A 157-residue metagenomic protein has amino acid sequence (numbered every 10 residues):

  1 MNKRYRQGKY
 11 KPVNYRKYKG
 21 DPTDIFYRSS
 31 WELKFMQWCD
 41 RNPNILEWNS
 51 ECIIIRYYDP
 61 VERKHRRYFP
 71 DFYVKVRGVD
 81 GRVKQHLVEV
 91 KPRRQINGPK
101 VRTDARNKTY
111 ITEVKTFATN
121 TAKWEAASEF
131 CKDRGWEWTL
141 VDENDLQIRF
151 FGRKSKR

Functional and structural regions predicted by a protein language model:
M1-R157: Electrostatic, structured charged patches in enzyme active sites and in nucleic-acid/phosphate-binding
